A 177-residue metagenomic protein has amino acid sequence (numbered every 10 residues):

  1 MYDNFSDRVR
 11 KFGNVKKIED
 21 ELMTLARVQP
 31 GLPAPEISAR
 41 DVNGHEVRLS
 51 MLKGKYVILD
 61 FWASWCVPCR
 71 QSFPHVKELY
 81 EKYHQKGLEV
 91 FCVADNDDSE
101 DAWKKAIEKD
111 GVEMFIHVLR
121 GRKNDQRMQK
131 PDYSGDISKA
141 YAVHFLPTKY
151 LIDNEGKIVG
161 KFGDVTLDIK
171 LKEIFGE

Functional and structural regions predicted by a protein language model:
M1-V47: Oxidative protein folding and maturation machinery
S38-V57, Y83: A short beta-strand-turn-helix
K53-G54, D60-E78, K82: Conserved redox-active cysteine motifs that mediate thiol-disulfide chemistry, especially di-cysteine Cys-X(1-2)-Cys
K53-K55, Q85, V112, V143: Active-site acidic short loop of glycosyltransferases
D60, V90-A94, L119: Short beta-strand segments
Q71-E113, N124-D136: Structural microenvironment flanking redox-active thiols in thiol-disulfide oxidoreductases
V112, R122-G176: Thiol/disulfide oxidoreductase modules built on the thioredoxin-like
